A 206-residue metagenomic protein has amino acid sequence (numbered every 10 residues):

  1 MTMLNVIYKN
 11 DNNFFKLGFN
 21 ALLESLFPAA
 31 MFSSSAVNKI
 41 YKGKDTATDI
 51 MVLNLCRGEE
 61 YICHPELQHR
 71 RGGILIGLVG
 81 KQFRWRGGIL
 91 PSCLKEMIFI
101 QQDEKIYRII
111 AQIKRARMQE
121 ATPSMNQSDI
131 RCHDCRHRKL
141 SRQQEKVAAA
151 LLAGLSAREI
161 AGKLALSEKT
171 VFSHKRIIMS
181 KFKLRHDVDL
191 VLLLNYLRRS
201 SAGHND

Functional and structural regions predicted by a protein language model:
M1-N126: N-terminal regulatory/sensing modules of transcriptional regulators
L4-N5, N10, Q143, V147 (+1 more regions): Secondary-structure boundary/capping motif
A21, A111, A149, S173 (+2 more regions): DNA-binding alpha-helical recognition surfaces that contact promoter or target DNA
W85-M97, D129-K139, S156-R158, S180-R185: A short, terminal or domain-edge coil/loop segment
T122-A149: Regulatory hinge/linker segments at domain boundaries that couple sensory/effector modules to output domains
L151-L155, L194: Short helix-to-turn junction characteristic of helix-turn-helix DNA-binding domains, especially the helix
S156-D189: Recognition helix of helix-turn-helix DNA-binding domains
M179-D206: Basic, Lys/Arg-enriched C-terminal extension of HTH/homeodomain DNA-binding domains
